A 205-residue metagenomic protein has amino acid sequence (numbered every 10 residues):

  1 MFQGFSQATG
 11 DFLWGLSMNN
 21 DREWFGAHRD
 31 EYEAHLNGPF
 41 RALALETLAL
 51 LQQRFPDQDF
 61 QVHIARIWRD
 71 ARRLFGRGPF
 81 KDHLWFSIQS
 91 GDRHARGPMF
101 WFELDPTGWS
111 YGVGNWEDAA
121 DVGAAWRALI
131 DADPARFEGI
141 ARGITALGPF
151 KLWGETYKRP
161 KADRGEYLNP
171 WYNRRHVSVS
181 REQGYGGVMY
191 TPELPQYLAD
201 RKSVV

Functional and structural regions predicted by a protein language model:
M1-G26, S178: Short, charged, low-complexity amphipathic alpha-helix
W14-I67: Active-site acidic/histidine clusters and adjacent loop/turn architecture that either coordinate catalytic ions
Q52-R96: Hydrophobic/aromatic-rich structural module bridging two neighboring secondary-structure elements via a short loop
P98-L104: Broad, structure-driven detector of short, well-ordered beta-strand segments within folded domains
W101, L168-N169: Short, surface-exposed charged micro-motifs
L104-E166: Compact, glycine/acidic-enriched structural inserts
R175-E193: Short helix/strand-capping connector loops at secondary-structure junctions
V204-V205: Conserved small/polar residues in nucleotide/adenosyl-binding loops
